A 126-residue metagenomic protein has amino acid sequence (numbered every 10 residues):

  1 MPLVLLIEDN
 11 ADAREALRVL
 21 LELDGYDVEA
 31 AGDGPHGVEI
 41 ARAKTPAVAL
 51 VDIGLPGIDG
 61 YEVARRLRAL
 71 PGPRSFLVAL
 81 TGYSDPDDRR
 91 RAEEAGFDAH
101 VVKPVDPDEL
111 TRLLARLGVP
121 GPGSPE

Functional and structural regions predicted by a protein language model:
E8: Conserved acidic carboxylate
A11-E29: Two-component/phosphorelay signaling modules centered on CheY-like receiver
A30-V48: Acidic, metal-coordinating helix/loop segments flanking the phosphotransfer/catalytic sites of two-component signaling
D33-H36, D59-R65: Acidic catalytic/metal-coordinating carboxylates
R42-K44, R66-S75, A95: Conserved phosphotransfer cores of two-component systems
D52, T81: Active-site residues of response regulator receiver
P56, D85: The feature encodes the CheY-like receiver
V105-L114: C-terminal output helix
